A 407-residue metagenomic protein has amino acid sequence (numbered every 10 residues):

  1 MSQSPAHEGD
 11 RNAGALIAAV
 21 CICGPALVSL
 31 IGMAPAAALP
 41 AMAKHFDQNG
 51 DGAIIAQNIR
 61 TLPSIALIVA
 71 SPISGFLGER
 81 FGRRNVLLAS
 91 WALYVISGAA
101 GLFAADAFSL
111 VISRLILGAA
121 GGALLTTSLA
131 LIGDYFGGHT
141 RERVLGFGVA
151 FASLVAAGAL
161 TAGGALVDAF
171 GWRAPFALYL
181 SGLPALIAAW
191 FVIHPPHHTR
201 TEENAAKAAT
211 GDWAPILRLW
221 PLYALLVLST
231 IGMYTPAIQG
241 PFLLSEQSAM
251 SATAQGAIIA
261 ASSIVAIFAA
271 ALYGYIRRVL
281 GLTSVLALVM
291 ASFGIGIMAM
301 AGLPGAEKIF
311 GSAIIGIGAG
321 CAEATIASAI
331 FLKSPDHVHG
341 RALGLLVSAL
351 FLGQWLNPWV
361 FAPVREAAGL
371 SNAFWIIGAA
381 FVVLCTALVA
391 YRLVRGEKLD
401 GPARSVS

Functional and structural regions predicted by a protein language model:
L16-D47, P236-P241: Extracytoplasmic
L39-I68: Extracellular/periplasmic helix-loop-helix junction of adjacent transmembrane segments in MFS-like secondary
I68-A107: Conserved MFS/SLC helix-loop-helix module at the cytosolic interface between two early adjacent transmembrane helices
A70-G82, A269-G281, R365: Helix-to-loop junctions at the C-terminal end of transmembrane segments in multipass secondary transporters
S113-A152: Cytoplasmic helix-loop-helix junction between adjacent transmembrane helices in 12-TM secondary transporters
H139, F147-H194: Helix-loop-helix hairpin linking two adjacent transmembrane segments in secondary transporters
L219-A260: Extracytoplasmic gate region of multi-pass secondary transporters
K333-L370: A late C-terminal transmembrane helix in Major Facilitator Superfamily
